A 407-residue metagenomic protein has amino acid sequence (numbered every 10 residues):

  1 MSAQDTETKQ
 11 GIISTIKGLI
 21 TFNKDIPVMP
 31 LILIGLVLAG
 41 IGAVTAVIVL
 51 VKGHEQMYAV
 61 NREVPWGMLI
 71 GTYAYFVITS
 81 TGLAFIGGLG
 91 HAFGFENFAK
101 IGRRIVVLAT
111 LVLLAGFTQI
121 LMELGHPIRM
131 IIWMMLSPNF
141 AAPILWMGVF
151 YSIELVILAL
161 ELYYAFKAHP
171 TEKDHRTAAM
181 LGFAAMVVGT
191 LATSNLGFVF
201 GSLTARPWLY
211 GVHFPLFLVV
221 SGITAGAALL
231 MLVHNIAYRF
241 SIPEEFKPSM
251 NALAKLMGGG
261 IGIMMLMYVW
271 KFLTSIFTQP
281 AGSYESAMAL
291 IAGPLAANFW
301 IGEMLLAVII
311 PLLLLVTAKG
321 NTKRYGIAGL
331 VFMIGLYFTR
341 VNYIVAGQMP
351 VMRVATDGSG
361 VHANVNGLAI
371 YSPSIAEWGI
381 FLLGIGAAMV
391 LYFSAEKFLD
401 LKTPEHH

Functional and structural regions predicted by a protein language model:
S2-G82, I86, A346, F393 (+1 more regions): N-terminal signal-anchor module of multipass membrane proteins
L19-M29, G35-G42, F95-N97, M135 (+6 more regions): Long, contiguous internal "core" modules enriched in hydrophobic/ aromatic residues
A46-M57, L121-I131, L196-A205, W270-G282 (+1 more regions): Membrane-helix interface motif
V64-I128, P143-W146, F150: Membrane helical hairpin/interfacial module
V77-F85, L155, G302-L313, G384-A388: Hydrophobic alpha-helical transmembrane segments
W133-M134, E285-I291, V351-A376: Short, membrane-exposed interhelical loops at transmembrane-helix boundaries
H362-E396: A generic transmembrane alpha-helix motif of multi-pass inner-membrane proteins
L401-H407: Short, Lys/Arg-enriched, Gly/Pro-containing loop segments at transmembrane-helix junctions of multi-pass membrane
